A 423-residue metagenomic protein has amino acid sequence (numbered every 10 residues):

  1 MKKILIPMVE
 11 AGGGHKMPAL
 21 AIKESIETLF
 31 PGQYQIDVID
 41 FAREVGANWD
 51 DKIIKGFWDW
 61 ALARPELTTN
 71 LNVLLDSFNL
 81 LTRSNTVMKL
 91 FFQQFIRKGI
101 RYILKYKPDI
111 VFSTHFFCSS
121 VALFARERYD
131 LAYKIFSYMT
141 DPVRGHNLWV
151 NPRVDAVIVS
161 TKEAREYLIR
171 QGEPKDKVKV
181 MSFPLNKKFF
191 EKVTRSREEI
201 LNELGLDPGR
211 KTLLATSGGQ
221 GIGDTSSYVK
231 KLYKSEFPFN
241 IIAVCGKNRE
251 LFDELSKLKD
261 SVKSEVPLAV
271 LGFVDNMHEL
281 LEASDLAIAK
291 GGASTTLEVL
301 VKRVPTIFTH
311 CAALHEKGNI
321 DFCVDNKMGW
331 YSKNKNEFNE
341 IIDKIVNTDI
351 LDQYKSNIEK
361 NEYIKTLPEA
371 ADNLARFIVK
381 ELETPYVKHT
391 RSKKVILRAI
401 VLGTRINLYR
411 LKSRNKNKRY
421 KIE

Functional and structural regions predicted by a protein language model:
A21-I100: Conserved N-terminal ligand/cofactor-binding loop architecture of enzyme catalytic domains
N70, L74-E173, K177: Active-site and donor-binding regions of nucleotide-sugar-utilizing enzymes
D155-G219: A nucleotide-sugar donor-handling region in carbohydrate enzymes
R197-E198, L206-A283: Donor-nucleotide binding loops and adjacent catalytic segments primarily of GT-B fold Leloir glycosyltransferases
E282-G292: Acidic donor-binding loop of glycosyltransferase active sites
S284-D285, R303-P305: A short alpha->beta transition loop at the rim of the catalytic pocket in nucleotide-sugar-dependent
V324-W330, N334-D352: C-terminal "capping" alpha-helix adjacent to the active site of nucleotide-linked donor transferases in cell-envelope
I350-E423: C-terminal amphipathic helix plus adjacent low-complexity, charged tail appended to glycosyltransferase catalytic
